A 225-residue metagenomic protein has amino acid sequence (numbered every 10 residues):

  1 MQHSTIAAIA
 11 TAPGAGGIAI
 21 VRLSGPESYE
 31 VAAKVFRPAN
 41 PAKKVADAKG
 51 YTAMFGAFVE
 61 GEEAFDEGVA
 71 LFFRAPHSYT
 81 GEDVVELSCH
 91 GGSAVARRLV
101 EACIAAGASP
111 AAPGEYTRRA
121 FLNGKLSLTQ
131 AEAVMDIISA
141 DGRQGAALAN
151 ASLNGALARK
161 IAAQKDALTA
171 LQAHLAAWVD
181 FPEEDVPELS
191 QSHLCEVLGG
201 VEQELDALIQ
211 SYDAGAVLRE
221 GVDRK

Functional and structural regions predicted by a protein language model:
M1-A147, A151, G155: A glycine-rich (often HGG/GG-containing) alpha/beta subdomain
A15, R22-P26, K34-A39, H174-K225: Conserved G1/Walker A P-loop phosphate-binding module
K125-E204, L208: Long, non-coiled-coil amphipathic alpha-helical linker/lever segments that couple catalytic cores to other domains
